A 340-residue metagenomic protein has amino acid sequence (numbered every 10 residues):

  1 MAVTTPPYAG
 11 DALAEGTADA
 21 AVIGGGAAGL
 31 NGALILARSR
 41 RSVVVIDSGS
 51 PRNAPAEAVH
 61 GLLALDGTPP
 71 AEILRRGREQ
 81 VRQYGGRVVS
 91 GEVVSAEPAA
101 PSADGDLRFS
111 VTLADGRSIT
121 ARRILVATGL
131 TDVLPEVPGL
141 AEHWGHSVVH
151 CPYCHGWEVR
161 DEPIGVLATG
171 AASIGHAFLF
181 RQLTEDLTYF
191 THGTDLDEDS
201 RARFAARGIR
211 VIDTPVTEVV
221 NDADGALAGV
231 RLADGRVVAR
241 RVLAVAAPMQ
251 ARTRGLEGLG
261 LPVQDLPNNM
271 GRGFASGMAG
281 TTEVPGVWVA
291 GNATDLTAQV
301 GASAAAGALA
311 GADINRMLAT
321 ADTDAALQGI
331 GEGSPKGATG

Functional and structural regions predicted by a protein language model:
V3, P7, R75-L113, S118-A121 (+2 more regions): A Rossmann-like FAD-binding core segment of flavoenzymes
P7, L130-F178, L183: Glycine-rich dinucleotide-binding loop and its adjacent helix/turn
A18-E72, E162-P163, A172-T194, D265: Beta1-alpha1 glycine-rich phosphate/pyrophosphate-binding loop at the start of Rossmann-like nucleotide-binding domains
G26-A27, D132, A171-A172, T294-D295: Residue-level detector of alpha-helix initiation sites
A33-L34, I174-F178, A290-G340: A conserved FAD-binding loop/helix module that cradles the flavin
R38, S42, S48-S50, E57-Y84 (+2 more regions): N-terminal glycine-rich dinucleotide-binding loop that anchors FAD/FMN and/or NAD(P) in oxidoreductases
E142-E158, M249-T297, L309: FAD-site-proximal beta/loop scaffold in flavoenzymes
